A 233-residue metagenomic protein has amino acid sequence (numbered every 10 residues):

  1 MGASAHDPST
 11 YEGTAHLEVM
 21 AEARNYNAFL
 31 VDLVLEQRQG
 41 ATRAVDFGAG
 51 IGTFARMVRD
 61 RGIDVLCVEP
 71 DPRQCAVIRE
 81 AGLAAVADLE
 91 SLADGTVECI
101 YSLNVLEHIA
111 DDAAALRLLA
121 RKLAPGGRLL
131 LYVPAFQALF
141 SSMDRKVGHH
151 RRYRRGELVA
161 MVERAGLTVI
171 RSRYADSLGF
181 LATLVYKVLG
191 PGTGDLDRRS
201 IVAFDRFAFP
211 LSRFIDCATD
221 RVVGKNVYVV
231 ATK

Functional and structural regions predicted by a protein language model:
M1-G95, C99-L103, A114-L116, D197 (+2 more regions): Conserved N-terminal segment of class I S-adenosyl-L-methionine
G2-A5, D176-K233: A C-terminal cap/extension of S-adenosyl-L-methionine-dependent methyltransferases that defines the acceptor-substrate
L17, L129-R151, R155-M161: Short, glycine-/aromatic-enriched active-site segment of Class I SAM-dependent methyltransferases
R24, I109-A113, V133: A structural helix-start
L103-L106, Y132: Residues lining the SAM
A113-R128: A short glycine-rich, Lys/Arg-flanked "PGG" loop and its adjoining helix->strand segment in the class I
L167-S177: Conserved S-adenosyl-L-methionine
